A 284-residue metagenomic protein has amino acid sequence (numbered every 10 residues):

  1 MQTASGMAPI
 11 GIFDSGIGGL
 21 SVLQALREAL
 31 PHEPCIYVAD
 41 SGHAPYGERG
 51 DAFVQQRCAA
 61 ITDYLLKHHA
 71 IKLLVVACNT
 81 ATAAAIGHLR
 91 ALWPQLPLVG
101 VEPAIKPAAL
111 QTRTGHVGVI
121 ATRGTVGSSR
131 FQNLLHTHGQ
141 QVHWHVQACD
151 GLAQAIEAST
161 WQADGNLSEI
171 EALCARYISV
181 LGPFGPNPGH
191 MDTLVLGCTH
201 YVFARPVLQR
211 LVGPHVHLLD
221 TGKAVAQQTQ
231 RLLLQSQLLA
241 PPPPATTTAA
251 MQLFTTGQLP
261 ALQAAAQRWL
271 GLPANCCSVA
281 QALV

Functional and structural regions predicted by a protein language model:
M1-V284: Non-catalytic structural scaffold of enzyme domains
